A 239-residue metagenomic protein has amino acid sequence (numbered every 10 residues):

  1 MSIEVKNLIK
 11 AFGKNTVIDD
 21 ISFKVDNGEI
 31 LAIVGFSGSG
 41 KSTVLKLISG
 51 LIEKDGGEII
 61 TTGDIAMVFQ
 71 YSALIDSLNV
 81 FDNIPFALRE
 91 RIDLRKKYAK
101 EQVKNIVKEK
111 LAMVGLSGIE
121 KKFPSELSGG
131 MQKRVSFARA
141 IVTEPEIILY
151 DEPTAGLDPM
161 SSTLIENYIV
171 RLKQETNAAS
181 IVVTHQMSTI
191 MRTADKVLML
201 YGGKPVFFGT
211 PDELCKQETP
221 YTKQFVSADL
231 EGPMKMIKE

Functional and structural regions predicted by a protein language model:
V34-F36: The feature captures the beta-strand-to-loop junction immediately N-terminal to the Walker
S49: Helix-to-loop junction immediately C-terminal to a conserved catalytic motif
Y98-G118: Conserved ABC ATPase "signature" region
F123-L127, M131: Conserved ABC ATPase signature
E144: Conserved catalytic motifs of ABC-family nucleotide-binding domains
I148-D151: Catalytic Walker B motif of ABC-type/P-loop ATPase nucleotide-binding domains
I190-R192: A short, surface-exposed alpha-helical micro-motif characterized by mixed small hydrophobic and charged/polar residues
